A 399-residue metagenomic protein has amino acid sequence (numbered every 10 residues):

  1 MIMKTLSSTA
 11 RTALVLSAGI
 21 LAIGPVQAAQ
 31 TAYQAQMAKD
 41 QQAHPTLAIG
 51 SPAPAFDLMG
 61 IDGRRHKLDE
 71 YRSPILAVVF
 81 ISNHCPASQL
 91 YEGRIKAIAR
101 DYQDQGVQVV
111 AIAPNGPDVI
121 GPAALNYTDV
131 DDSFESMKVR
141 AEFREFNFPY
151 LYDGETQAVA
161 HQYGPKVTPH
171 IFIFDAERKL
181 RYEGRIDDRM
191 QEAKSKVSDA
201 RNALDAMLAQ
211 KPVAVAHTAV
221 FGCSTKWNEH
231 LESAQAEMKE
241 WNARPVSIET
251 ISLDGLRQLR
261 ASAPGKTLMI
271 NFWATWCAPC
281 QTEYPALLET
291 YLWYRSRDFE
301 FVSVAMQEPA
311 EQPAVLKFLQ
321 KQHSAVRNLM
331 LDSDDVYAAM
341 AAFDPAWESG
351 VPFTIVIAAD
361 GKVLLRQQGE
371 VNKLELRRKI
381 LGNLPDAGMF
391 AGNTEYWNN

Functional and structural regions predicted by a protein language model:
I2-L14: Bacterial N-terminal signal peptides that target proteins for export
A13-G24: Bacterial N-terminal signal peptides
Y33-L68, W227-S262, N328-L331: N-terminal "domain-start" segment that seeds a small globular fold
D69-Q89, L259-A278: Short active-site neighborhood of thiol/selenol oxidoreductases, capturing the structured segment around
P74, L90-A113, K266-T267, T282-A305 (+1 more regions): Conserved helix-turn-beta segment immediately C-terminal to the redox Cys motif in thioredoxin-like folds
G106-D131, F146-T156, D298-Q312, S324-D335: Thiol-based oxidoreductase modules, predominantly thioredoxin-like and allied folds used for disulfide exchange
V130-T168, F172-F174, L180-R181, L316-V351: Short, internal strand/loop/helix patches that form the active-site neighborhood or redox-interaction surface
D175-I248, V351-N399: Thiol-/selenol-based redox modules, centered on thioredoxin-like and closely related oxidoreductase domains
